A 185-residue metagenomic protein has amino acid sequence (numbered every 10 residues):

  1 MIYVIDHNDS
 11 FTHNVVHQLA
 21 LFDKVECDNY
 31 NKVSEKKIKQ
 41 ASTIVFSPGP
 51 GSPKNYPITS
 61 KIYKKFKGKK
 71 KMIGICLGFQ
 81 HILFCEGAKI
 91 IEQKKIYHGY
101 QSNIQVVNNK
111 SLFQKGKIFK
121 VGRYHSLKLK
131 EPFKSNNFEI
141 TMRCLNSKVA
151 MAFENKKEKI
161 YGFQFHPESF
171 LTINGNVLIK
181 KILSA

Functional and structural regions predicted by a protein language model:
I2-L21: Short, charged N-terminal beta->alpha structural module
F11, L127-K130, S169-L171: Active-site environment of divalent metal-dependent phosphoester hydrolases
A20-K37: A short, well-structured beta->alpha microelement
V33-A41, F133-K134: Short amphipathic alpha-helix with an adjacent loop that forms part of the alpha/beta core around
T43-S111, K120, I179: Cysteine-nucleophile active-site neighborhood
Q101-N103, A150-A152, G162: Conserved hydrophobic/aromatic beta-strand scaffold that supports enzyme active sites
K110-E158: Catalytic beta-strand/loop cores that center a nucleophilic Ser/Cys/Thr and support acyl-enzyme chemistry
P167-A185: Acyltransferase
